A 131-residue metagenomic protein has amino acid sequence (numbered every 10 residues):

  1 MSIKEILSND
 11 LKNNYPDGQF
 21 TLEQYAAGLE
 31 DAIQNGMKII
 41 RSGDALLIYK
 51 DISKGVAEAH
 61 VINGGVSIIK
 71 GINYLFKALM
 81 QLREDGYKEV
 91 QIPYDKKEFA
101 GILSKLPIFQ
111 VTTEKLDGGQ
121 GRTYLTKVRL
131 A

Functional and structural regions predicted by a protein language model:
M1-A27, L130: Short amphipathic alpha-helix that is part of the acyltransferase structural core
A27-A45: A short helix-loop-beta-strand connector motif used in the catalytic cores of GNAT acetyltransferases and, in some
S42-L47, A57, T123: Glycine-rich phosphate/pyrophosphate-binding loop shared by adenosine-nucleotide-utilizing enzymes
I52-V66: Conserved acetyl-CoA binding element of GNAT-fold acetyltransferases
S67-E84: Conserved acetyl-CoA-binding loop-helix of GNAT-fold acetyltransferases
K88: Short acidic/polar active-site loop segments enriched in Thr and Asp
Q91-S104, K115-G119: Conserved beta-strand-loop-alpha-helix junction that forms the acyl-donor binding cleft
F109-T126: Conserved catalytic-core motifs of GNAT/GCN5-like acyltransferases
